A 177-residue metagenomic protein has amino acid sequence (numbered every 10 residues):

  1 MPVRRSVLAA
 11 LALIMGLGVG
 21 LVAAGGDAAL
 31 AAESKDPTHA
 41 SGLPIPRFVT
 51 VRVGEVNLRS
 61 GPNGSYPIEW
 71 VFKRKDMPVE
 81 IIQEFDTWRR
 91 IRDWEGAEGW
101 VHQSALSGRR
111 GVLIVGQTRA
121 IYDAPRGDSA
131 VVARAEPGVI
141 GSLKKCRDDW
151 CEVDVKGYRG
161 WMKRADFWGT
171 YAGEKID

Functional and structural regions predicted by a protein language model:
M1-R4: N-terminal secretory signal peptides that target proteins for export/translocation
A9-A23: Bacterial N-terminal signal peptides
L21-A31: Sec/Tat signal peptide C-region and signal peptidase I cleavage site
A29-S60, V71-K75, I82-F85, R89-P125 (+4 more regions): SH3-family beta-barrel domains
P62-Y66: Second-shell loop/turn segments in exported
